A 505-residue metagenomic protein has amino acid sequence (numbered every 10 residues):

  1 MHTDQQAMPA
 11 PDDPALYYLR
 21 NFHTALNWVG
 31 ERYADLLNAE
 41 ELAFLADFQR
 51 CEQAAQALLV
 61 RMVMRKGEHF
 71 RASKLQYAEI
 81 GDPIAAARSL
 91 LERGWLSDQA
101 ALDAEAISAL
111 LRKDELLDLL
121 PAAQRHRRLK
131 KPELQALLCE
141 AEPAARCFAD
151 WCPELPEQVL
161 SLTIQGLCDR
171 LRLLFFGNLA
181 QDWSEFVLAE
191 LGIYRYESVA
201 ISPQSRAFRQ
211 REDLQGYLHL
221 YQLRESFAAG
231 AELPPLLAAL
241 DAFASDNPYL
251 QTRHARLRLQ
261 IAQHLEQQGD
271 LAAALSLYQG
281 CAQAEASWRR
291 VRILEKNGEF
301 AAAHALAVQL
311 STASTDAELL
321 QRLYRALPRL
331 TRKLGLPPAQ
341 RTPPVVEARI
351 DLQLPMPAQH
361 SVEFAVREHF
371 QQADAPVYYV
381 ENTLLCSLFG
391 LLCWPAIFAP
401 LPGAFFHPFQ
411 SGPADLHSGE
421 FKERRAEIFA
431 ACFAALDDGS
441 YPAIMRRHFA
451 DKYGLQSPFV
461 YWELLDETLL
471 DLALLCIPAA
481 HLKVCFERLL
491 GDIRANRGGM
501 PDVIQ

Functional and structural regions predicted by a protein language model:
H2-L45, Q49-A57, R61-L265, R332-I477 (+1 more regions): N-terminal alpha-helical interaction modules that lie
E41, P83, A286, N496-G499: Amphipathic coiled-coil/heptad-repeat helices and related helical stalk/stem segments that mediate oligomerization
F243-P337: Alpha-helical protein-protein interaction scaffolds
H481-Q505: Active-site metal-binding core of divalent-cation-utilizing nuclease and nuclease-like domains
